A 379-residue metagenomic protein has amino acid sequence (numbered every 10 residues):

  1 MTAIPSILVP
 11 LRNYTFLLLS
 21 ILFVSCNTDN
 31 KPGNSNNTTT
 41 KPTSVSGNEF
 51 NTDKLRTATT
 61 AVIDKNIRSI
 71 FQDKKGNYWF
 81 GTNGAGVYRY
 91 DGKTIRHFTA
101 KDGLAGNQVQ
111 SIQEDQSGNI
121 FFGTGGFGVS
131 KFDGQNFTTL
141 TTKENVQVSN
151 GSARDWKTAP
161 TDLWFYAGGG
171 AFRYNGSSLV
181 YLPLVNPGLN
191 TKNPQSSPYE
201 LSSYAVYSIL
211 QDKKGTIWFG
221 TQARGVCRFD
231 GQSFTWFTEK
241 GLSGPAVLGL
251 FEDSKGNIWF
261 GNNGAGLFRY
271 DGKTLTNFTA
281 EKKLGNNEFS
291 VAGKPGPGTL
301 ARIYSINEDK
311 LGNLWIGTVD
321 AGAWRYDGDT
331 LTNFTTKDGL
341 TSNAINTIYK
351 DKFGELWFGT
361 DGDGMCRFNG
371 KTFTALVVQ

Functional and structural regions predicted by a protein language model:
T2-Q379: Carboxylate-rich, polar loop motifs that coordinate divalent cations or form catalytic acidic clusters
